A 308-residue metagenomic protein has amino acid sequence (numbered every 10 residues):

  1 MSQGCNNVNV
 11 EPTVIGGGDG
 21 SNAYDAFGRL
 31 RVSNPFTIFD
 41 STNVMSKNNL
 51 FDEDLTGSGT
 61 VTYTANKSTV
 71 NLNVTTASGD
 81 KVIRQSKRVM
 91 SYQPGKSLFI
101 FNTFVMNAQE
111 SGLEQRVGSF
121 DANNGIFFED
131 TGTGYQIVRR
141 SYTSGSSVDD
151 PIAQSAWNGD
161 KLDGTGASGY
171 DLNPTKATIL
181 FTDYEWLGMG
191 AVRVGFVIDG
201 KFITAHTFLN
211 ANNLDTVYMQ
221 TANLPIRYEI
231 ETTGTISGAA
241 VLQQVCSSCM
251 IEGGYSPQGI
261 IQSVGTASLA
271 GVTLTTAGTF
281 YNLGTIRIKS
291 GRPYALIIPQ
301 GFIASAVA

Functional and structural regions predicted by a protein language model:
C5-Y142, D150, S155-N158, N210-V307: Low-complexity, Ser/Thr/Pro/Gly-rich disordered linker/stalk regions
S91, Y170-D171, D183, V217: Residues embedded in well-ordered secondary-structure elements
G95, N173-K176, E185-L187, M219-T221: Active-site-proximal structural scaffolding
G145-I179: Short, aromatic/His-centered strand-loop micro-motif at the edge of beta-sheets
S168, I198-T221: Short, solvent-exposed beta-strand-to-loop segments that form ligand-recognition rims of beta-rich domains
T175-A191, V197-D199: Localized edge beta-strand/strand-to-loop motifs within extracellular or lumenal beta-rich domains
G195-F196, A308: Short, surface-exposed beta-strand/strand-loop-strand elements in extracellular ectodomains
